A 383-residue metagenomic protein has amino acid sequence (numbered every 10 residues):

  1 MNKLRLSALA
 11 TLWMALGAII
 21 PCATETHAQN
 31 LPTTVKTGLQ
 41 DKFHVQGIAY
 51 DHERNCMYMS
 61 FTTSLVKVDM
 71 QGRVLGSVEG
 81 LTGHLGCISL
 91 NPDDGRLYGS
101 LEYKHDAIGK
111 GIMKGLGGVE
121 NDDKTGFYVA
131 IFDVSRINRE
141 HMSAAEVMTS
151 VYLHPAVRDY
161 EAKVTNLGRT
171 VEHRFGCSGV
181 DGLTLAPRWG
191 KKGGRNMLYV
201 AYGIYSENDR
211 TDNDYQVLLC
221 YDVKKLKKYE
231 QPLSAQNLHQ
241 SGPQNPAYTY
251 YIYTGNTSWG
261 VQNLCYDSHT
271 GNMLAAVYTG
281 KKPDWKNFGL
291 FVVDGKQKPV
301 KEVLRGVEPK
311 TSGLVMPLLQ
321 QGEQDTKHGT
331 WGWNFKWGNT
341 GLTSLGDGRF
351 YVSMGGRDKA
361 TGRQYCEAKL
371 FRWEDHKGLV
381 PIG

Functional and structural regions predicted by a protein language model:
T33-T37, S135-V180, V223-S258, E302-K336: Surface-exposed loop and turn segments in beta-propeller and other repeat-based domains that flank or scaffold
T34-T63: Beta-strand-rich domains and repeat architectures in extracellular enzymes and scaffolds, especially beta-propellers
H44-E53, C87-L97, E102-K104, E172-N196 (+3 more regions): Structural signature of eukaryotic scaffold interfaces centered on beta-propeller domains
S64, Y103-I108, I204-N208, T279-P283 (+1 more regions): Short glycine/acidic-enriched loop and turn motifs that connect beta-strands
Q71-D122: Blade-loop segments of beta-propeller domains
M113-N138, T211-K228, K286-G306, R363-I382: Beta-propeller blade signature
I252-Q321: Loop/turn-rich, solvent-exposed surfaces of beta-rich toroidal or solenoidal domains
N339-G383: Blade-level signature of beta-propeller repeat domains, shared across WD40, Kelch, NHL, RCC1 and BNR/Asp-box propellers
